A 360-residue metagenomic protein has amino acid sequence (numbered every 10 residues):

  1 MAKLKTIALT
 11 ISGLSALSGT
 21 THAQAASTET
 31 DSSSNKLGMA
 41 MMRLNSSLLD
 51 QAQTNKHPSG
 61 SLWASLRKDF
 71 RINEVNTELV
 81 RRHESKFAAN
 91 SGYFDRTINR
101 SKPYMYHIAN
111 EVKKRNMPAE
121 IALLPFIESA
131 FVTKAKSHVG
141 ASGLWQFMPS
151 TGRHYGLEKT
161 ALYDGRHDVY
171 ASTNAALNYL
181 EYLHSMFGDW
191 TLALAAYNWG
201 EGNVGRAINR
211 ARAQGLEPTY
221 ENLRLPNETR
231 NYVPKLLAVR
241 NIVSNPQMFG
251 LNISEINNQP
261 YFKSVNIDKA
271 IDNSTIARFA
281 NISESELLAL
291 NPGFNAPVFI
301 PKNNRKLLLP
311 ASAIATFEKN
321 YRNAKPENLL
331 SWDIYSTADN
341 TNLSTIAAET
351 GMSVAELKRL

Functional and structural regions predicted by a protein language model:
A2-N116, I121: An acidic, Gly/Ser/Thr/Pro-rich helix-cap/linker signature
L79-R82, R96, R100-P103, H107 (+13 more regions): Extracytoplasmic/secreted proteins, especially bacterial periplasmic and envelope-associated proteins
R82-R96, F131-V139, Q146-G188, I208-L223 (+2 more regions): Substrate-binding clefts and substrate-entry loops adjacent to catalytic sites of polymer-processing enzymes acting on
N90-M105, K114-M117, S137-W145, G165-A176 (+7 more regions): Solvent-exposed, acidic/flexible segments
M117-A135, A193-N198, L287-N291, L357-L360: Short, functionally critical alpha-helical segments immediately adjacent to catalytic or ligand/cofactor-binding
G215-N295: Flexible, glycine-rich surface segments
S254-E284, E327-R359: Primarily a LysM-type cell-wall glycan-binding module
L290-N323, S353-L360: Extracellular LysM carbohydrate-binding repeats and other cell-envelope/extracellular binding modules
